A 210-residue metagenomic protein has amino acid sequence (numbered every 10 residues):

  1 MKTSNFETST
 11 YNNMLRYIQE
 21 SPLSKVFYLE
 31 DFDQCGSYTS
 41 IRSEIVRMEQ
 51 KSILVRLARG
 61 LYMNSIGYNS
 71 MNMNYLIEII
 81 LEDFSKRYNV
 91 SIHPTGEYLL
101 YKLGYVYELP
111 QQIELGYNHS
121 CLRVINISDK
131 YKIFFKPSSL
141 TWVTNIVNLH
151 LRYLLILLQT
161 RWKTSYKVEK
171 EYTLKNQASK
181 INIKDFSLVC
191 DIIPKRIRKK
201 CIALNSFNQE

Functional and structural regions predicted by a protein language model:
M1-T3, Q209-E210: Intrinsically disordered, low-complexity and often Lys/Arg-enriched segments
K2-F84: Short beta-edge/loop segments at beta->alpha junctions of small alpha/beta modules that act as binding/recognition
N12, R42, E97, N148-R152: Non-catalytic, well-ordered alpha-helical scaffold segments
M48, S85, L99-L100, A178: Hydrophobic alpha-helix position signal
L57-G60, Y88-I127: Short gly/ser-rich loop at a beta-strand->alpha-helix junction or flexible surface loop bordering the NTP-binding
F84, L103, L157-R161: Generic structural signal for hydrophobic core residues of well-folded globular domains
I127-K136: A short, charged helix-loop
P137-E210: Hydrophobic alpha-helical interaction segments
